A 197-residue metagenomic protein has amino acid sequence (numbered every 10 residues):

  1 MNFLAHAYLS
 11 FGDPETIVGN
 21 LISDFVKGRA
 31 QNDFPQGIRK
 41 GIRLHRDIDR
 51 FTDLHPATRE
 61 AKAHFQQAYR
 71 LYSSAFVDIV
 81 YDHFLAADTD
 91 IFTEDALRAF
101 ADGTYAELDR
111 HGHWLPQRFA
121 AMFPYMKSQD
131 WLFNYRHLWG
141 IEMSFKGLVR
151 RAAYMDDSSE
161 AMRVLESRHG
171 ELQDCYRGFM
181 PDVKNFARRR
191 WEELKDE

Functional and structural regions predicted by a protein language model:
M1-E197: N-terminal leader/auxiliary helical segments
